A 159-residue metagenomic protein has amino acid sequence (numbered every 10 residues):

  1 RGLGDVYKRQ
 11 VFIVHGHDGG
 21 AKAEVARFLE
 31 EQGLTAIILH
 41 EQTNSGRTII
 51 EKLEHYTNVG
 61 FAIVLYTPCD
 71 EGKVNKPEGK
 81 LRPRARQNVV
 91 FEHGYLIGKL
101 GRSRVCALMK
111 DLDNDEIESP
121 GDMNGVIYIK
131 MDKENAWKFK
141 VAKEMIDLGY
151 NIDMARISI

Functional and structural regions predicted by a protein language model:
G2-Y7: Short, small-residue-biased leader/transition segments that mark boundaries at the very start of proteins
G16, T67, L108-L112: Cofactor-binding loop segments of dinucleotide-utilizing enzymes, especially the Rossmann-like FAD- and NAD(P)+-binding
V25-I37: Short helix-loop-beta junction
Q32-L34, N58-F61, L100-V105, M123-V126: Short glycine-/polar-rich loops that comprise or flank the Walker A/P-loop and associated switch/sensor motifs
E41-K99: TIR-domain catalytic/interaction hotspot
G101-E116: Nucleic-acid nuclease catalytic cores
I117-I159: C-terminal interaction surface of TIR/SEFIR-family domains
